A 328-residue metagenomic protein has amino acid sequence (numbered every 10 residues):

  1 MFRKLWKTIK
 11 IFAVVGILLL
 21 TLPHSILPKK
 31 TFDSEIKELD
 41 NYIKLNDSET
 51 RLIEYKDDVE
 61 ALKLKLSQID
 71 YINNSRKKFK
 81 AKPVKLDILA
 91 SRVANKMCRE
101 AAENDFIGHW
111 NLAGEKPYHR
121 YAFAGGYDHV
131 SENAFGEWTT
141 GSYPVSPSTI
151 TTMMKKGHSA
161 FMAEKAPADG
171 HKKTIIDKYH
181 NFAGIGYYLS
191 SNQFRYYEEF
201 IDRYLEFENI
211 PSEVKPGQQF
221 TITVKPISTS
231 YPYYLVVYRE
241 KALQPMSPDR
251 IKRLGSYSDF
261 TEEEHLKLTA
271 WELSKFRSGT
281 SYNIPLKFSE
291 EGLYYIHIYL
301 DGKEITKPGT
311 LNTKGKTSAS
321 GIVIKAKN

Functional and structural regions predicted by a protein language model:
F2-A13: N-terminal Sec-pathway targeting helices
I11-L18, L22: Hydrophobic helical h-region of N-terminal Sec-dependent signal peptides in bacterial secretory/periplasmic proteins
K30-G126, H171-K173, D177-G184, N192: Short, well-ordered surface patches within globular domains
P117-F200, R239, K267-R277, S281-Y295: A well-ordered secondary-structure block
S190, E199-T221, K225: Short, compositionally biased P/S/T/A/G/V-rich stretches that sit at domain boundaries
T229-E262: Extended low-complexity, serine/threonine- and proline-enriched intrinsically disordered segments
Y295-D301: Extracellular recognition modules
G302-N328: Short beta-strand elements
